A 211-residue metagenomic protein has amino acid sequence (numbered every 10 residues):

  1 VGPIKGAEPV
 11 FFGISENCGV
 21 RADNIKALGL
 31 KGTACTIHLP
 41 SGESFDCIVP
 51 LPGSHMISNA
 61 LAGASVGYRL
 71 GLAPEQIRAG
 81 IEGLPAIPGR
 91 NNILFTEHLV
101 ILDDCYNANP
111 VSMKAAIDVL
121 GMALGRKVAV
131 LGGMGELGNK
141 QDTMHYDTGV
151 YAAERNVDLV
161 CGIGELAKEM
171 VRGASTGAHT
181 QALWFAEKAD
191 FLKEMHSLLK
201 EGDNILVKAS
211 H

Functional and structural regions predicted by a protein language model:
K5-E8, C18, L30-K31, P40-D46 (+1 more regions): ATP-dependent carboxylate-amine ligase
F11-G13: Flexible, Lys/Arg-rich cytosolic regulatory linkers and terminal tails that connect or flank
